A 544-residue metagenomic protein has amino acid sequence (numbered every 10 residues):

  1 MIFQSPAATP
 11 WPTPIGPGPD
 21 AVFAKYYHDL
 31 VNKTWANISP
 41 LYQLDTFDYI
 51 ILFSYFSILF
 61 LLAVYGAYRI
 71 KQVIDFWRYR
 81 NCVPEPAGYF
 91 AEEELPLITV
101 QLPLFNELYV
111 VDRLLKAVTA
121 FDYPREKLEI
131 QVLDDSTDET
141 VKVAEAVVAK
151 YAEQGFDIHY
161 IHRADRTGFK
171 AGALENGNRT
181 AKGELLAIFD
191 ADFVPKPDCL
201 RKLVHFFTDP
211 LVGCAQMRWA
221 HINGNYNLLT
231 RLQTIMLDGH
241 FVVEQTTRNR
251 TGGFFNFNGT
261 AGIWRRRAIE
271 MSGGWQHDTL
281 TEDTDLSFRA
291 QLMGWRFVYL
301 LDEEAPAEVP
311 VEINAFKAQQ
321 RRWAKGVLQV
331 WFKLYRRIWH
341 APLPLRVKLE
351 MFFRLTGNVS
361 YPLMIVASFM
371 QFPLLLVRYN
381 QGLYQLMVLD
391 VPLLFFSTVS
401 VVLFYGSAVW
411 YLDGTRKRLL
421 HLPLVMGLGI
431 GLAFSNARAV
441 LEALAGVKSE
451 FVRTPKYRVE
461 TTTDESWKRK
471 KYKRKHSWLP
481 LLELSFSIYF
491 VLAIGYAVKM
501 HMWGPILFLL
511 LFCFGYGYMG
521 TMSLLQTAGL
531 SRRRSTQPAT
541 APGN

Functional and structural regions predicted by a protein language model:
I2-L44: Low-complexity, acidic polar-rich segments
Q72-K127, A146: N-terminal signal-anchor transmembrane helix
F76, V83, Y89-E92, G357-E450 (+1 more regions): Membrane-embedded multi-pass helical conduit in multi-pass membrane proteins, especially envelope-biosynthetic
Y109-V110, H340-L363, R458-V491: Loop-to-transmembrane boundary segments
K116-I161, R166: Acidic donor-binding segment of Leloir-type glycosyltransferases
S136, D190-V194, D278: The conserved acidic donor/metal-binding loop of glycosyltransferases
V148-L185, P197-L280, Q291-L292, I313-T356: Long helical/loop segments within the catalytic core of UDP-sugar-dependent glycosyltransferases, especially the large
D278, S287-P306: Catalytic donor-sugar/metal-binding loop of nucleotide-sugar-dependent glycosyltransferases
